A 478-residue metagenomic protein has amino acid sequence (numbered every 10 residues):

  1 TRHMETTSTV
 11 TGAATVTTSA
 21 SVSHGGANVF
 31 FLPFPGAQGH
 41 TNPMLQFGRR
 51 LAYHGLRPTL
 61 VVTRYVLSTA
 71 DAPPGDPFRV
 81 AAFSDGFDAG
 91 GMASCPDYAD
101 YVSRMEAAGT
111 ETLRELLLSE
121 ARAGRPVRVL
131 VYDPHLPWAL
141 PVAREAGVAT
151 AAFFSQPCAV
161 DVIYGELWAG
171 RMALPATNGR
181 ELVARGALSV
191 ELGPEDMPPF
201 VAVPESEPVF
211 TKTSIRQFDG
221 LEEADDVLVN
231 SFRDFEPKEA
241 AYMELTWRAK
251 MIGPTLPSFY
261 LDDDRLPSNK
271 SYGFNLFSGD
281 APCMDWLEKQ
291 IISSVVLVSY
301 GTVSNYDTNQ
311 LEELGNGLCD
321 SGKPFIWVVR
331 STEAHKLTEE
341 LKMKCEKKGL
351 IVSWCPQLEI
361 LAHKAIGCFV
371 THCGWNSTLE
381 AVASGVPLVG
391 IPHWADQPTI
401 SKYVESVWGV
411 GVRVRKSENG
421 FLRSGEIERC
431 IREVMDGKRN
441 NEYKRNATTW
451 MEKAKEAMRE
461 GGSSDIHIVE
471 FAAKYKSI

Functional and structural regions predicted by a protein language model:
T1-I478: Glycosyltransferase specificity loop/lid
